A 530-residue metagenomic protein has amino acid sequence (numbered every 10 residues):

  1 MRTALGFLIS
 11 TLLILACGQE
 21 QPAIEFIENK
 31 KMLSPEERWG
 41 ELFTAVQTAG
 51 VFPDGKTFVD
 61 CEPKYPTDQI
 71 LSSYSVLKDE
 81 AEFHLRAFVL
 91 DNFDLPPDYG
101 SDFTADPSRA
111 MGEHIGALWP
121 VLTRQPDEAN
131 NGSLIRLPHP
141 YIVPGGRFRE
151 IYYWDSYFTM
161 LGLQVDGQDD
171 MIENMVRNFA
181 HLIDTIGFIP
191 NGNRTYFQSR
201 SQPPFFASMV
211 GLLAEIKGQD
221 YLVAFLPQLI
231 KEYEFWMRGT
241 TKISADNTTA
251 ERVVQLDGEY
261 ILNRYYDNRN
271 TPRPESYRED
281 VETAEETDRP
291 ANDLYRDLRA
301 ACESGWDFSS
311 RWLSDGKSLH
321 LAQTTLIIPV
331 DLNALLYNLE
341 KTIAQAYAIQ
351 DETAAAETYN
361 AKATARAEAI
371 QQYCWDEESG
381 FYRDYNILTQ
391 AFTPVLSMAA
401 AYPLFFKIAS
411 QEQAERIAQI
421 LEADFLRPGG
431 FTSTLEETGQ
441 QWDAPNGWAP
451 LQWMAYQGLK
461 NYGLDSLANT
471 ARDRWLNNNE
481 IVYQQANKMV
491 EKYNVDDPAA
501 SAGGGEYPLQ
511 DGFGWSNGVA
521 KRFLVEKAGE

Functional and structural regions predicted by a protein language model:
R2-S10: Sec-dependent signal peptide recognition, specifically the positively charged N-region followed immediately by
E37-F148, N174-I189, N193, N247-I328 (+2 more regions): Extended glycan-interaction surfaces of carbohydrate-active proteins
Y152-L182, A399-S410, Q452-D465: Alpha-helical support elements that line or immediately flank enzyme active sites and cofactor-binding pockets
L161-V165, S208-E215, N338-I349, F405 (+2 more regions): Short glycine/serine- and small hydrophobic-enriched flexible loop segments
Q168-F179, Q219-M237, L339, D351-I370 (+2 more regions): Extended, well-ordered alpha-helical scaffold segments
I183-F225, Q510: Aromatic/His-enriched, Gly/Pro-containing loop or helix-boundary segments that lie immediately adjacent to catalytic
A322-E352, A356-K362, Q441-W453, G458-S466: Long, repeat-rich segments with strong aromatic
